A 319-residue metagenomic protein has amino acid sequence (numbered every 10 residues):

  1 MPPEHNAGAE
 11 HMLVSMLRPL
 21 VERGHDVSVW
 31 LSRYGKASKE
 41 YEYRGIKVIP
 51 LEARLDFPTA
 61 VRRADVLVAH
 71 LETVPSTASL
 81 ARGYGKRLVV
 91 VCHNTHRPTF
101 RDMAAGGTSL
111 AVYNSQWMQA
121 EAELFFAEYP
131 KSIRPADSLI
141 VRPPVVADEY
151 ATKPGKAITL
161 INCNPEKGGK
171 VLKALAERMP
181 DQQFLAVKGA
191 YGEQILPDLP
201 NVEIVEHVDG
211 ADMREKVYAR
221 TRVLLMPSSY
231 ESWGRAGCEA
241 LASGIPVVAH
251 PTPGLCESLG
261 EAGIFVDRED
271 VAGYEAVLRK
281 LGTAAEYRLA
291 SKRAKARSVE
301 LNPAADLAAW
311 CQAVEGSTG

Functional and structural regions predicted by a protein language model:
A69-V74, C92: Short His-centered aromatic/hydrophobic patch
S109-E149: Donor nucleotide-sugar binding/catalytic pocket of nucleotide-sugar-dependent glycosyltransferases
A147-D198, I204: Conserved catalytic-core segment of nucleotide-activated headgroup transferases in glycan assembly
E215-T221: Short alpha-helical donor nucleotide-sugar binding micro-motif in glycosyltransferases
S229: Aromatic "clamp/platform" in nucleotide-sugar-dependent glycosyltransferases that forms part of the donor/acceptor
P246-A249: Short hydrophobic beta-strand element within catalytic cores of glycosyltransferases and related nucleotide-activated
G263-V271, R279-A285: Conserved acidic donor-binding segment of nucleotide-sugar-dependent glycosyltransferases
R288-E315: A charged, aromatic-enriched C-terminal amphipathic alpha-helix characteristic of glycosyltransferases across folds
